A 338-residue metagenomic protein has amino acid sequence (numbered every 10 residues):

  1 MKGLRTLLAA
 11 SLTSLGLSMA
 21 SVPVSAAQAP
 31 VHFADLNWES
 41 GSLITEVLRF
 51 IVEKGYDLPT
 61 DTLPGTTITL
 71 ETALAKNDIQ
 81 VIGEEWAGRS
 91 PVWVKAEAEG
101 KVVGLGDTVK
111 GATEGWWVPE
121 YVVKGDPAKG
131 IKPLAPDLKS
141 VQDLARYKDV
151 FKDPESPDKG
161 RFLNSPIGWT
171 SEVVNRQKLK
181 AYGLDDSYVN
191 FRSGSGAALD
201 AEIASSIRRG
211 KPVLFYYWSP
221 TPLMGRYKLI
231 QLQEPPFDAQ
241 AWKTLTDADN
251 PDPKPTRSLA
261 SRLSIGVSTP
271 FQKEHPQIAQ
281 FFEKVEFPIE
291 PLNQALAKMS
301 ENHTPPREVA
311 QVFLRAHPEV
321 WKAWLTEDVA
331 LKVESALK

Functional and structural regions predicted by a protein language model:
A27-S40, L58-L63, K159-L163, F282: Short, well-ordered beta-strand elements
E39-L58, Q177-L179: Short, polar/charged alpha-helical segment
S40, E172-V189, A198-R208, T221-P222 (+2 more regions): An extracytoplasmic/periplasmic, membrane-proximal ligand-sensing/linker region
T45, G65-K101, E202, P222-Y227: Pocket-flanking alpha-helical
A73, I79-E84, L163-A241: Ligand-binding pocket segment of bilobal, Venus flytrap-like solute-binding proteins
V102-L163: A conserved helix-loop-strand patch within extracytoplasmic ligand-binding domains of the periplasmic binding
E114-G130, R262-E274, A295-K298: A bilobed periplasmic-binding-protein/Venus flytrap-type ligand-binding module shared by bacterial periplasmic
T221-E286: C-terminal lobe and pocket-closing loops of periplasmic/extracytoplasmic Venus-flytrap solute-binding proteins
